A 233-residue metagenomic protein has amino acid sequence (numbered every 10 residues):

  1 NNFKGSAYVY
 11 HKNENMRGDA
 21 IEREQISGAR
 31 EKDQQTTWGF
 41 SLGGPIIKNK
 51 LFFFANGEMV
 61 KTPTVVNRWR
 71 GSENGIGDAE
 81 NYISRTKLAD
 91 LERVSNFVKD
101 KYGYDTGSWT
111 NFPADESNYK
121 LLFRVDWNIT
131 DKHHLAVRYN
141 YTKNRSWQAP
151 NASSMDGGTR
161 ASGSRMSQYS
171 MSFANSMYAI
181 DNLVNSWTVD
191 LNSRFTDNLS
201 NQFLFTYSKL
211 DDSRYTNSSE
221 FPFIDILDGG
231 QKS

Functional and structural regions predicted by a protein language model:
N1-D90, V98, E116-L121: Outer-membrane beta-barrel translocator/receptor signature
N1-F3, P45-K50, W127-H133, R194-L199: Short, solvent-exposed loop/edge-beta patches enriched in aromatic
A7-V9, G57, W127, Y139 (+1 more regions): Hydrophobic side chains in beta-strands
S27-A29, T110-F112, S176-Y178: Outer-membrane beta-barrel domain signature
Q35, Y104-S108, M171-F173: Flexible glycine/proline-enriched surface loops and loop-helix/loop-strand junctions
F40-G44, F123-W127, V189-S193: Residues on the lipid-exposed face of transmembrane beta-strands in outer-membrane beta-barrel proteins
R70, D100, A114-N118, T130-S233: Replace "related TpsB outer-membrane translocases also match" with "some related outer-membrane beta-barrels such as
D78-W109, G229-S233: Flexible glycine-rich, low-complexity coil/linker segments exposed to the extracellular/periplasmic environment
